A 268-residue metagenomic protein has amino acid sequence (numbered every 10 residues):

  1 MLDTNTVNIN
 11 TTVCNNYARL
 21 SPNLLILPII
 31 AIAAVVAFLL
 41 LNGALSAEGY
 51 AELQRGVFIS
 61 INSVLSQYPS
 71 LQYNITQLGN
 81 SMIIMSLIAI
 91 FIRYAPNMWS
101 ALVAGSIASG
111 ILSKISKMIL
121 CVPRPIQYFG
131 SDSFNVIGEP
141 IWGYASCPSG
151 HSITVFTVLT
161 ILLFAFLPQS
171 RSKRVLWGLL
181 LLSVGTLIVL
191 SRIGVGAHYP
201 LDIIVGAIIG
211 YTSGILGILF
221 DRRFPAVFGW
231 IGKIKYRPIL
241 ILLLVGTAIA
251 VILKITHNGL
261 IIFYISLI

Functional and structural regions predicted by a protein language model:
L2-I83, K117-W142, I268: N-terminal transmembrane-helix/juxtamembrane module of multi-pass inner/ER membrane proteins
A18-I29, A44-R55, Y94, M98-A101 (+4 more regions): Hydrophobic alpha-helical transmembrane segments
L27-N42, L87-I90, I241-K254, S266-I268: Hydrophobic core of alpha-helical transmembrane segments in multi-pass integral membrane proteins
I75-A95, H151-L162: Hydrophobic alpha-helical transmembrane segments
I83-L87, S113, K117, C121 (+2 more regions): Alpha-helical transmembrane segments and their lipid-water interface positions in multi-pass membrane proteins
I88-L112, W177-G178: Interfacial segments of alpha-helical transmembrane regions
V103-F129, T186-V205: Hydrophobic alpha-helical transmembrane segments of integral membrane proteins
N135-S266: Membrane-embedded catalytic cores of phosphoryl/pyrophosphoryl-handling enzymes
